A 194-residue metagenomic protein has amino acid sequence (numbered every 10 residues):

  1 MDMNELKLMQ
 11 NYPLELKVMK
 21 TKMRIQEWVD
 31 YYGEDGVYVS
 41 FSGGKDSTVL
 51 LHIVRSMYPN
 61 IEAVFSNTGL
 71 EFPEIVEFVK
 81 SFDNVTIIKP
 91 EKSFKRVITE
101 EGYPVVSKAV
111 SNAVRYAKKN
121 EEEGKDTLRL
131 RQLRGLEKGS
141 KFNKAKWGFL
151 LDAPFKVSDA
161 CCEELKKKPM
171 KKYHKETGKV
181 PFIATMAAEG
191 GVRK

Functional and structural regions predicted by a protein language model:
D2-K194: ATP-dependent adenylation/nucleotidyltransferase module used to activate substrates
